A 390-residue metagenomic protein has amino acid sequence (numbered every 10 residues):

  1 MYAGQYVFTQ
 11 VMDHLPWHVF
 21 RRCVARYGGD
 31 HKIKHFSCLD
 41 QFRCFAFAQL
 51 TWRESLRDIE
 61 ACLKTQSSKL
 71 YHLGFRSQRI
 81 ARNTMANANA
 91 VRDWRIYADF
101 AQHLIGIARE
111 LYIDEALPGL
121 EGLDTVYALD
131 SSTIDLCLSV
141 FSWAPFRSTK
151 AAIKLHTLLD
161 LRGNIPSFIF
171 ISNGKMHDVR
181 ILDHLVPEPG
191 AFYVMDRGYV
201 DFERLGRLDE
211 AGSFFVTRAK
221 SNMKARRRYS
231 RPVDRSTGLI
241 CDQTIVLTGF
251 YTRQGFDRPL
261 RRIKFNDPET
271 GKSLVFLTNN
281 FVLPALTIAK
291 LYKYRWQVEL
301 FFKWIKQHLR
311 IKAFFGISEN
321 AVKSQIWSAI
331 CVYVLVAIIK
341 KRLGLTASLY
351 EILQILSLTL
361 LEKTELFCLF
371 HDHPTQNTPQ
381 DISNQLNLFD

Functional and structural regions predicted by a protein language model:
M1-D58, C62, R92, D99-L104 (+3 more regions): Single, function-defining residue in the core of a domain
Q66: Short edge-strand/loop segments of extracellular domains
H72-R92: Major-groove recognition helix of helix-turn-helix-like DNA-binding domains
L73, D114-L117, W143-F146: Catalytic micro-motifs at enzyme active sites that drive phosphoryl/nucleotidyl and oxygen chemistry
R82-M85, A108-Y112, H373-P379: Short alpha-helical linear motifs
A108-P118, D178-V179: A short, well-structured juxtamembrane/interface segment
